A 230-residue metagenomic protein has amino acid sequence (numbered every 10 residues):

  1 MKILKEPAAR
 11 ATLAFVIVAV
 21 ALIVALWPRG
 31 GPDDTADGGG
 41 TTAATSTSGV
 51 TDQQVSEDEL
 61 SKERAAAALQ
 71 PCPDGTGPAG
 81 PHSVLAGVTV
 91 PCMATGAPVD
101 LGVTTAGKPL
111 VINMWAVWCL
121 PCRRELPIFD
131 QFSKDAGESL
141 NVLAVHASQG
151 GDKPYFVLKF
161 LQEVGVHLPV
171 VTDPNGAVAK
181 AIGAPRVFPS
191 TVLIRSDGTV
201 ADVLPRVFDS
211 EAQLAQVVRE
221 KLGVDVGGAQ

Functional and structural regions predicted by a protein language model:
M1-G87: N-terminal targeting signals for export/organelle localization
G39, V187-Q230: Thiol-/selenol-based redox modules, centered on thioredoxin-like and closely related oxidoreductase domains
Q70-G75, P91-M93, L120-R123: Sequence contexts marking disulfide-bonded cysteines in secreted/extracellular proteins
G77-P81, G87-P109, Q230: A short beta-strand-turn-helix
S83-L85, T105-G107, G137, D152 (+1 more regions): Extracytoplasmic
V99-R123, F129, V142, H146: Short active-site neighborhood of thiol/selenol oxidoreductases, capturing the structured segment around
E138-P154, V166-G176: Thiol-based oxidoreductase modules, predominantly thioredoxin-like and allied folds used for disulfide exchange
L158-S196: Short, internal strand/loop/helix patches that form the active-site neighborhood or redox-interaction surface
